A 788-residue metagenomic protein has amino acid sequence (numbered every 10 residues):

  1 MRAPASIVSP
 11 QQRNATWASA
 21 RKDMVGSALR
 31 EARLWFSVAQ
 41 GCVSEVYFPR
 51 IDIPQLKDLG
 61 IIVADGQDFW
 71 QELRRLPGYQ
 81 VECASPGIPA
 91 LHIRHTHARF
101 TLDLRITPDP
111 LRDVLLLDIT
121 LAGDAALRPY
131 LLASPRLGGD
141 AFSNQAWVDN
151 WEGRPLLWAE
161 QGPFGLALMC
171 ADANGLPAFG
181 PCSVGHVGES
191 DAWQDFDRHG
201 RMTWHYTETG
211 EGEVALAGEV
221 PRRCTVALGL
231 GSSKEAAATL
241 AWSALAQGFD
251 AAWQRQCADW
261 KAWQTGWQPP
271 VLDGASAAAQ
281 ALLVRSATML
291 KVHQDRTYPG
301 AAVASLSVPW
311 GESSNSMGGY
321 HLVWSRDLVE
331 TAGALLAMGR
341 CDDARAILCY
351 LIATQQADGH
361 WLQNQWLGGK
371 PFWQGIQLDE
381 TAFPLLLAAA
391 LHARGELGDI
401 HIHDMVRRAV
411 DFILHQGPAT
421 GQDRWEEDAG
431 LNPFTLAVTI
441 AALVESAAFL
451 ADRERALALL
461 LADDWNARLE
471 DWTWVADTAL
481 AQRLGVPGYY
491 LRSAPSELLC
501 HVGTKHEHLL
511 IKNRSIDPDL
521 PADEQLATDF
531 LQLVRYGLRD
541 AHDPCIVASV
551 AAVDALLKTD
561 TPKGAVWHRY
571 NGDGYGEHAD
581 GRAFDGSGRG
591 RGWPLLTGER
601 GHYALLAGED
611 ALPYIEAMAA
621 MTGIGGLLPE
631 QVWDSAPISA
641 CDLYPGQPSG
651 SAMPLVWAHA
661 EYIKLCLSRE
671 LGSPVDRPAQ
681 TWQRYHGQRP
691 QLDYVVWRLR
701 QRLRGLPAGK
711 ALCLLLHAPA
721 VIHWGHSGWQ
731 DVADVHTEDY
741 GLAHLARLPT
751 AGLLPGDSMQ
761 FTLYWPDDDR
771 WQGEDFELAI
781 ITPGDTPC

Functional and structural regions predicted by a protein language model:
R2-I53, Y320-V323, T331, Q374-L391 (+2 more regions): C-terminal capping/lid segments that line or modulate ligand- or cofactor-binding pockets
R2-I93, A167-A192, W263-V271, S276 (+1 more regions): An extended acidic
R2-S9, A98-T101, D109-L116, T120-G319 (+1 more regions): Acidic/polar, glycine-enriched structural segments that form the non-catalytic walls/loops of the carbohydrate-binding
A122-G123, N144-W147, E160, F249 (+5 more regions): Aromatic-rich carbohydrate-recognition surfaces in CAZymes
A167-D191, A278, L282, Q377 (+2 more regions): Extended ligand-binding clefts on enzyme/binding-domain cores
V271-L283, T297-G300, L335-L348, A390-R407 (+4 more regions): Structural helix-adjacent loops and short alpha-helical linkers that scaffold large soluble proteins
M289-Y298, R340-L362, H401-Q422, L460-Q482 (+4 more regions): Long, well-ordered core segments of solenoidal/helical folds
R677-C788: Glycan-association/targeting regions that enable binding to alpha-glucans and other polysaccharides
